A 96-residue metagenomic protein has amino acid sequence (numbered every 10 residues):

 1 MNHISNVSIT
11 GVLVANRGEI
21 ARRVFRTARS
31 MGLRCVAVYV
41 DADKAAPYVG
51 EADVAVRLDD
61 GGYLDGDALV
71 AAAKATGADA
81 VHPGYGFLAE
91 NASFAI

Functional and structural regions predicted by a protein language model:
M1-I96: ATP-binding N-terminal substructure of ATP-dependent carboxylate-amine bond-forming enzymes
